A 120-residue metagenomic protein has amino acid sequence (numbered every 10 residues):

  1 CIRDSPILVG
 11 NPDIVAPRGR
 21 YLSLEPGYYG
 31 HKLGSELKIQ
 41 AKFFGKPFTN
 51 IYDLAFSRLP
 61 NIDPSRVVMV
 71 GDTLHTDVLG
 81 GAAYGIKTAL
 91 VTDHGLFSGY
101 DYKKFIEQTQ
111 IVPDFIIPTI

Functional and structural regions predicted by a protein language model:
R3-I120: Asp-based, Mg2+/Mn2+-dependent phosphohydrolase catalytic module
